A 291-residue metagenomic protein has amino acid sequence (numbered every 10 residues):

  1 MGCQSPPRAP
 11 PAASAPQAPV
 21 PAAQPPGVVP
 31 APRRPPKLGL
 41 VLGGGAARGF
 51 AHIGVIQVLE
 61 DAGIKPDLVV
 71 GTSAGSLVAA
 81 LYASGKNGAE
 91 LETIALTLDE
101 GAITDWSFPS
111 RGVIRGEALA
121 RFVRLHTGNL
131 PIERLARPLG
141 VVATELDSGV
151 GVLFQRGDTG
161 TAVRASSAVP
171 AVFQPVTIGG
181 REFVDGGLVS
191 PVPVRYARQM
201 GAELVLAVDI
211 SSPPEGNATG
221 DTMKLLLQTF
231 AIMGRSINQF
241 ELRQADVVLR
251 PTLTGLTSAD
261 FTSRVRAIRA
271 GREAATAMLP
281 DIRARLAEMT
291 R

Functional and structural regions predicted by a protein language model:
M1-V69, L81-R291: Patatin-like phospholipase
G71, G75: Gly/Ala-rich beta-loop-alpha elbow adjacent to hydrolase catalytic centers
